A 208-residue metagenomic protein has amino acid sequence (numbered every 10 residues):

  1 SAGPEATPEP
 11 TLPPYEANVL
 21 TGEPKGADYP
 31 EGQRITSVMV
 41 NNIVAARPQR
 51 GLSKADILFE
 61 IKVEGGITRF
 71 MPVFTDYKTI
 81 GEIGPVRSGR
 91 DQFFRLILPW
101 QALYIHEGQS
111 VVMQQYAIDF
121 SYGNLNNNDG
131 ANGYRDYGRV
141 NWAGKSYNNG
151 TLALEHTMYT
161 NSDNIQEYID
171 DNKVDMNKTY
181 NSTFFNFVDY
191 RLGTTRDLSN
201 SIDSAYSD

Functional and structural regions predicted by a protein language model:
E5-F59, E64-D208: A surface/extracellular/periplasmic glyco- and lipid-processing/surface-interacting theme
